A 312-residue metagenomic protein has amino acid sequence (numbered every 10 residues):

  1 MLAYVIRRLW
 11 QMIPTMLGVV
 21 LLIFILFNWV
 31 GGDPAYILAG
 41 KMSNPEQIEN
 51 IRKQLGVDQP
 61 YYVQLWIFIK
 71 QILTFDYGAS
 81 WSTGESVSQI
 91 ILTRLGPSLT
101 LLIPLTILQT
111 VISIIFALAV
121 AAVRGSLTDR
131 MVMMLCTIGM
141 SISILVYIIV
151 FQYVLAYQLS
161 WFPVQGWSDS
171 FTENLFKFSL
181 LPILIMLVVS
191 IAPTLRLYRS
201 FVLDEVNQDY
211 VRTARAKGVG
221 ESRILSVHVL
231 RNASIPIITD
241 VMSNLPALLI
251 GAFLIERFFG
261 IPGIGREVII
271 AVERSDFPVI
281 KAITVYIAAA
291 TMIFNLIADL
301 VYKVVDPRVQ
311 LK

Functional and structural regions predicted by a protein language model:
L2-Y4, I91-T128, I144, F171-K312: Alpha-helical transmembrane segments of integral membrane proteins, especially multi-pass inner/plasma-membrane
I6-M16: N-terminal signal-anchor/signal peptide hydrophobic helix marking the start of the first transmembrane segment
M12, V20, M42, T110 (+5 more regions): Residue-level recognition of pore/gate-forming positions within transmembrane alpha-helices of multi-pass
T15-W66, L159-F178: Hydrophobic alpha-helical transmembrane segments of membrane transport/permease proteins and related membrane-embedded
L17-L22, Y61, I103-I107, V150-F151 (+2 more regions): Hydrophobic alpha-helical transmembrane segments of multi-pass integral membrane proteins
L22-W29, Q59, K70, M134-P163 (+2 more regions): Membrane-water interface segments at the C-terminal ends of transmembrane alpha-helices in multi-pass inner-membrane
L26-V30, L38, M42, I72-L73 (+9 more regions): Hydrophobic aliphatic residues
D58-I114: An internal, D/E-rich "acidic patch" concept
